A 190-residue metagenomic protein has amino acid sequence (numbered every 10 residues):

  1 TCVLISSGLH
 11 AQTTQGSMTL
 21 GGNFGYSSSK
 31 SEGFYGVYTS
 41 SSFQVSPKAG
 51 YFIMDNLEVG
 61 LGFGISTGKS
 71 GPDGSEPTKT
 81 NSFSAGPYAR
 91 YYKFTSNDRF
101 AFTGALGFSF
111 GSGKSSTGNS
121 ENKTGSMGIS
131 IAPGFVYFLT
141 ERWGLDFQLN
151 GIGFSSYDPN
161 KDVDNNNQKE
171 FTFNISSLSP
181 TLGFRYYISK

Functional and structural regions predicted by a protein language model:
T1-G16, S189-K190: Cleavable N-terminal export/targeting peptides
M18, F24-S28, F43, K48-I129 (+2 more regions): Gram-negative (and chloroplast) outer-membrane scaffold detector with strong preference for beta-barrel transmembrane
K30-E32, S115-G118, D164-Q168: Extracytoplasmic loops and strand-loop junctions of Gram-negative outer membrane beta-barrel proteins
F34-Y38: Short, polar loop/linker segments at the starts of domains and inter-domain junctions
L149-N150: Internal, hydrophobic beta-strand segments that form the core of beta-sheet-rich folds
Q168-L178: Individual transmembrane alpha-helices with interfacial aromatic-anchor signatures
